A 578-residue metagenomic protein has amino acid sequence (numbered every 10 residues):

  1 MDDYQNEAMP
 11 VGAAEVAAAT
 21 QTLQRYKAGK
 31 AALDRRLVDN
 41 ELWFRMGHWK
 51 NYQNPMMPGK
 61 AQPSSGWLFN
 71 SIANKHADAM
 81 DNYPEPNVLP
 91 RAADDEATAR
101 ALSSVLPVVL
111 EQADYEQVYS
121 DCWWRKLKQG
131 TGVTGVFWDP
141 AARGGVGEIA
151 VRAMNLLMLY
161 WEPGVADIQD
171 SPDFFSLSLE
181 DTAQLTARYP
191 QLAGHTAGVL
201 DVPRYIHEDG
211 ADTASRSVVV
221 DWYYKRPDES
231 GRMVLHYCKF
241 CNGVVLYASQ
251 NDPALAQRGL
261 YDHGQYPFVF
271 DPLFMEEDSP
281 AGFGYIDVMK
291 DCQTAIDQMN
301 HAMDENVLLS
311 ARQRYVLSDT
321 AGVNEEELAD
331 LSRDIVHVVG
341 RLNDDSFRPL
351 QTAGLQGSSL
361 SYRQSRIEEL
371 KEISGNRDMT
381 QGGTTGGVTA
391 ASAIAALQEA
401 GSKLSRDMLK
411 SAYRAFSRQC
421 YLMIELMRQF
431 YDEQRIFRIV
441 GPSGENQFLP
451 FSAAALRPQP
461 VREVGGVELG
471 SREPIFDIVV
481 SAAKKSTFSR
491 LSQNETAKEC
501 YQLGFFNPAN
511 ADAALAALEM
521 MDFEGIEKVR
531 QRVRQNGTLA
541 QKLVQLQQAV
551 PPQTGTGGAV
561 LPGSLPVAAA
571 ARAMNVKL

Functional and structural regions predicted by a protein language model:
M1-Q257, T320, G354-S358, Y362-S365 (+4 more regions): Extended, helix-rich architectural segments
H48-K50, Q129-V136, T320-G322, A393-Q398 (+3 more regions): Eukaryote-specific, cytoplasm-facing alpha-helical/coiled-coil scaffolding segments in long proteins
E96, R100, F283-I286, K290-D297 (+12 more regions): Conserved structured core elements
V105-Q112, C292-S310, L331-V338, A353 (+6 more regions): Generic, well-ordered alpha-helical scaffold segments in large soluble proteins
P140, S392-A511: Extended amphipathic alpha-helical segments with heptad-repeat/coiled-coil character used for oligomerization, fusion
Y224-G387: Extended, charged amphipathic alpha-helical segments
D512-V550: Long, highly charged low-complexity segments enriched in Glu/Asp and Lys/Arg with interspersed Ser/Thr
